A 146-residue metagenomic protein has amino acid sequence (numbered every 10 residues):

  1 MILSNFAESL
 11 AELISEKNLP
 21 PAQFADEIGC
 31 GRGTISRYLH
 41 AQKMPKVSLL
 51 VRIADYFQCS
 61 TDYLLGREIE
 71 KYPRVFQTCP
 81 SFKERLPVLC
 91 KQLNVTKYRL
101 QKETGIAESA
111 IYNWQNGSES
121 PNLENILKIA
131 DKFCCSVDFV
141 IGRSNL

Functional and structural regions predicted by a protein language model:
M1-L19, E70-N94: A short, Lys/Arg-rich alpha-helix, primarily the initiator
L10, V47, L86-L89, L100 (+3 more regions): Short, structured motif recognition centered on aromatic/hydrophobic residues
I14, A25, A54, C90 (+2 more regions): The alpha-helix within a helix-turn-helix
S15, G29, H40-Q42, I69 (+4 more regions): Residue-level detection of the helix-turn-helix DNA-binding "recognition helix"
N18-S36, N94-N113: Short alpha-helical DNA-recognition segment
G33, K43, D62, Y98 (+3 more regions): Key DNA-contact positions within bacterial/archaeal DNA-binding proteins
S48-Y63, E124-F139: DNA major-groove recognition helix of helix-turn-helix/homeodomain DNA-binding modules
Y63-R74, F139-L146: Short amphipathic recognition helices of helix-turn-helix/homeodomain-type DNA-binding modules
